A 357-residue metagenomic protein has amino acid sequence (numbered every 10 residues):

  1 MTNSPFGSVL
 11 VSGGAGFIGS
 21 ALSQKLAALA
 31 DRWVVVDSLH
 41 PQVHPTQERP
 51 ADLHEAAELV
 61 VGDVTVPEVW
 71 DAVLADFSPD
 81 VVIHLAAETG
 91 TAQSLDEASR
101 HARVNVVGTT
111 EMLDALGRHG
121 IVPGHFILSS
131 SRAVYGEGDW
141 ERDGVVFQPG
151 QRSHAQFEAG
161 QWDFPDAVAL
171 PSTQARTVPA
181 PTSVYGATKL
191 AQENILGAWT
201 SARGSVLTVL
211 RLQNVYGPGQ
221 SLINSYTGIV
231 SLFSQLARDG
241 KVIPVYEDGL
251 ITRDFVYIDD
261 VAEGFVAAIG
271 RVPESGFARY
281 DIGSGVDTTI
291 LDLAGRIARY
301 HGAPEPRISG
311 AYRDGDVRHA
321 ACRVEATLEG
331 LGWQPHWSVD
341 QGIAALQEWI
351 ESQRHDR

Functional and structural regions predicted by a protein language model:
M1-Q213: N-terminal Rossmann-like NAD(P)+-binding domain of SDR-like oxidoreductases, especially those catalyzing
F6, T65, D96, V104-V107 (+8 more regions): Residue-level signal for the nucleotide or nucleotide-sugar donor/cofactor binding architecture
P41-H44, P218, S284: Short, conserved catalytic or interaction motifs in soluble domains
G62, A237-R357: C-terminal substrate-binding subdomain of Rossmann-fold SDR/epimerase-dehydratase oxidoreductases
D139-L170, V184, L190, N194-R253 (+3 more regions): NAD(P)-dependent short-chain dehydrogenase/reductase
P181, P218, G330-Q334: Aromatic-glycine-rich donor-binding/catalytic loop that engages nucleotide-sugar donors across glycosyltransferases
